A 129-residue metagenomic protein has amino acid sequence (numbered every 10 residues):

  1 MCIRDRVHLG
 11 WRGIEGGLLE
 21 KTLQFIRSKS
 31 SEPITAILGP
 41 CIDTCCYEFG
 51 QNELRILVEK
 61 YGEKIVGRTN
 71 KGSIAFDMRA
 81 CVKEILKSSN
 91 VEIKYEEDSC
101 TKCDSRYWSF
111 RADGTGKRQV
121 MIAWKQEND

Functional and structural regions predicted by a protein language model:
R4-D129: Active-site microenvironment for binding and transforming phosphate-containing groups
